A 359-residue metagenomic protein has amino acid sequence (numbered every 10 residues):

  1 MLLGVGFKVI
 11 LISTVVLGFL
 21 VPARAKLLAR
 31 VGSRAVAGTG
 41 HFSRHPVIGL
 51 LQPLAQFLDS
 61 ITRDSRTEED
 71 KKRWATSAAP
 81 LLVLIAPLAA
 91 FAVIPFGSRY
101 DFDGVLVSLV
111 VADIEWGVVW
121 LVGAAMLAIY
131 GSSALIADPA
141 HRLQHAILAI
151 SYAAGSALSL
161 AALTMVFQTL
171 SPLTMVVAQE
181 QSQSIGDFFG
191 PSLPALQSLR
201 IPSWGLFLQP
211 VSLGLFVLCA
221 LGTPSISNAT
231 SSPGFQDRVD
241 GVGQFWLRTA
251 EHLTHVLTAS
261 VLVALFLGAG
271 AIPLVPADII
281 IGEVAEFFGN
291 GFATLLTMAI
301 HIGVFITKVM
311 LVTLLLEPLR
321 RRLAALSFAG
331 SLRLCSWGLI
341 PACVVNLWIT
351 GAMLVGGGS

Functional and structural regions predicted by a protein language model:
M1-S359: Selective transmembrane helix interface/packing segments
